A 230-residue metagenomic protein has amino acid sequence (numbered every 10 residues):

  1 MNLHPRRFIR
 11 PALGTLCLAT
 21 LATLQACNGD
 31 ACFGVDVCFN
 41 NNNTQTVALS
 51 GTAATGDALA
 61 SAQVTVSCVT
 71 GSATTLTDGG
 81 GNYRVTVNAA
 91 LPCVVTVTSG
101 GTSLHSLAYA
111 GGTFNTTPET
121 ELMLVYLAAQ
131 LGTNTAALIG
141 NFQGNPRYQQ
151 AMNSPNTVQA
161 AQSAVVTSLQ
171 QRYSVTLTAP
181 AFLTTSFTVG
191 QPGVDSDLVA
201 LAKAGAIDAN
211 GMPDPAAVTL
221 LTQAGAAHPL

Functional and structural regions predicted by a protein language model:
M1-C27: Sec-dependent bacterial lipoprotein signal peptides
C27-L230: Feature for extracytoplasmic/surface-facing segments of secreted or surface-associated proteins, emphasizing
